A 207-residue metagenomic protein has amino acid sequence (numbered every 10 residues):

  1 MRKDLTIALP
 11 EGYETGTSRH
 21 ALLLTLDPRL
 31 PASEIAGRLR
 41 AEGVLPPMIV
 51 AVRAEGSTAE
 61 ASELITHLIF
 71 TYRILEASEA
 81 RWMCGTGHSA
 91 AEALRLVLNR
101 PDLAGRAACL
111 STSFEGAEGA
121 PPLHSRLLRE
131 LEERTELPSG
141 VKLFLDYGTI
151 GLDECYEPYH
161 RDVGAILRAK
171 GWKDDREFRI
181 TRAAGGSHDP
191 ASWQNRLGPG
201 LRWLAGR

Functional and structural regions predicted by a protein language model:
M1-R207: Non-catalytic cap/lid and distal C-terminal segments of serine-dependent acyl enzymes
